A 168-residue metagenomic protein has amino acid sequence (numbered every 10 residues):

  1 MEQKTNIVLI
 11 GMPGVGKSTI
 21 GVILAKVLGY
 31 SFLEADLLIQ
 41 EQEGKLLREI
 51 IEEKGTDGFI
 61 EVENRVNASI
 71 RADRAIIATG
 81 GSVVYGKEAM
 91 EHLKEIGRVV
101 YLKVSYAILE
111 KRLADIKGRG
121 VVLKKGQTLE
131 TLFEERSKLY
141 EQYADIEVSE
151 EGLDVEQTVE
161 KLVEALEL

Functional and structural regions predicted by a protein language model:
M1-Q3, I23, V27, S137-L168: NTP-dependent small-molecule kinase module
L9: Hydrophobic anchor at the beta1->P-loop junction of P-loop NTPases
M12: P-loop (Walker A) phosphate-binding loop of NTP-binding proteins
V15: ATP-binding Walker
S18: Walker A/P-loop
K26-L37, K45: Post-Walker A helix-loop "phosphate-sensing" segment adjacent to the P-loop in P-loop NTPases
L37-V83, K87-H92: ATP-dependent small-molecule kinase phosphotransfer cores that center on conserved nucleotide phosphate-binding segments
E95-K138: A glycine- and Lys/Arg-enriched "phosphate-lid" helix/loop adjacent to the NTP-binding pocket of small-molecule kinases
